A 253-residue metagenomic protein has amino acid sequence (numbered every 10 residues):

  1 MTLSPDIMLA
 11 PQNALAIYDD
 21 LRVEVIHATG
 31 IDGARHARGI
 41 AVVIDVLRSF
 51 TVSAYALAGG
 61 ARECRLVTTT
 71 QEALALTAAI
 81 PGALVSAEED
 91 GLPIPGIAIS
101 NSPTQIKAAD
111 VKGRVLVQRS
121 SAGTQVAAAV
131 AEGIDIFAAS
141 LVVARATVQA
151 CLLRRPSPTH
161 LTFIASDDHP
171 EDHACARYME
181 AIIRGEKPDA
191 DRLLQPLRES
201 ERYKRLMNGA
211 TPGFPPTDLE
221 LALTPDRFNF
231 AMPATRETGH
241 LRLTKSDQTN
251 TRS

Functional and structural regions predicted by a protein language model:
M1-V25: Short glycine- and acidic-rich boundary segments immediately preceding or forming the N-terminal edge of structured
L15-Y18, D32-H36, L57, T77-A78 (+5 more regions): Solvent-exposed alpha-helices and their adjacent loops that cap or buttress functional pockets in soluble metabolic
L21-A28, G96-S100: Short gly/ser/thr-rich secondary-structure transition/capping motifs
G30-A34, A41-V52: Short acidic, Gly/Ser-rich segments with clustered Asp/Glu that frequently serve as metal-coordination loops in enzyme
A56-V67: Domain-level signal for Mg2+-assisted phosphodiester chemistry and nucleotide/NA-binding surfaces in nucleic-acid
R65-R154, P158-L161: Acidic/Gly/His-enriched mid-domain segments of enzyme catalytic cores or analogous surface patches that mediate
A98-D135, Q149, D172-S253: Long, charged alpha-helical interface segments
F163-D167: Short, solvent-exposed helix-loop connector elements
